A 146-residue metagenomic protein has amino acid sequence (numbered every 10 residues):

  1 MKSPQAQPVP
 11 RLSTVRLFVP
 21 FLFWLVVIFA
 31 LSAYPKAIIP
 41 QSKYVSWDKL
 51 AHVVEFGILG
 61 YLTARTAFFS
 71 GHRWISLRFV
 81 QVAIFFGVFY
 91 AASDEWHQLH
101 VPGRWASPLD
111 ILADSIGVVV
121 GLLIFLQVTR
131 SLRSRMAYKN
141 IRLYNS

Functional and structural regions predicted by a protein language model:
M1-P102, P108-I111, S115-S146: Bulky hydrophobic segments
